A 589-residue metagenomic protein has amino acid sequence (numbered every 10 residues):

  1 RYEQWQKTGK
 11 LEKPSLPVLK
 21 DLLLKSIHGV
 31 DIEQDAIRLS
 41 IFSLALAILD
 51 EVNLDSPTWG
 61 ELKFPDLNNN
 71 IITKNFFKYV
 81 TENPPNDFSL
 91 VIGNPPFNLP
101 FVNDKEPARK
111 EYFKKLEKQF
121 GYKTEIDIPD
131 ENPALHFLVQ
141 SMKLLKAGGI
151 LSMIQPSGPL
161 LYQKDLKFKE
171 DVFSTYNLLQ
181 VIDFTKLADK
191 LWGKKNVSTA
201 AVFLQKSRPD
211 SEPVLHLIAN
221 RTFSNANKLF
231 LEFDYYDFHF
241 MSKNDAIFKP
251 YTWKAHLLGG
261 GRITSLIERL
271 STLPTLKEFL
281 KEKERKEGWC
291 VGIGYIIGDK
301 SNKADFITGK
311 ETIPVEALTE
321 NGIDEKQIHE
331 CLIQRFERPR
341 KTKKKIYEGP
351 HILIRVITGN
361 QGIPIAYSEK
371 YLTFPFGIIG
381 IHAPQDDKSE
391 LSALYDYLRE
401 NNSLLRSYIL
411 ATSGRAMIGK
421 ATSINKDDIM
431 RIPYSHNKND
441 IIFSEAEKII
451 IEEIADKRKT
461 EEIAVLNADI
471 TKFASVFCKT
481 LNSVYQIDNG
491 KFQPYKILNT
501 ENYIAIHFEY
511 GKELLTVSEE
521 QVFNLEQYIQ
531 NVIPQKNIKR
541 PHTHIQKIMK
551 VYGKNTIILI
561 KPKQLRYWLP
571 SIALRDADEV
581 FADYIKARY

Functional and structural regions predicted by a protein language model:
R1-N86: Charged, often flexible domain-edge or linker segments that flank or initiate folded functional domains
P14-P17, G60, T81, K186-L191 (+3 more regions): Catalytic micro-motifs at enzyme active sites that drive phosphoryl/nucleotidyl and oxygen chemistry
S15-H28, I32, A36, K63 (+8 more regions): Secondary-structure capping and boundary motifs in well-ordered enzyme cores
I37, A45, L49-L54, D66 (+4 more regions): Signature of N6-adenine DNA methyltransferases within the class I
W59, K448-A455: A short N-terminal helical cap/helix-turn-helix that marks the beginning of AMP-binding/adenylate-forming
T264-F443, L466-Y589: Polybasic, glycine- and aromatic-enriched phosphate-binding surface used to engage nucleic acids
